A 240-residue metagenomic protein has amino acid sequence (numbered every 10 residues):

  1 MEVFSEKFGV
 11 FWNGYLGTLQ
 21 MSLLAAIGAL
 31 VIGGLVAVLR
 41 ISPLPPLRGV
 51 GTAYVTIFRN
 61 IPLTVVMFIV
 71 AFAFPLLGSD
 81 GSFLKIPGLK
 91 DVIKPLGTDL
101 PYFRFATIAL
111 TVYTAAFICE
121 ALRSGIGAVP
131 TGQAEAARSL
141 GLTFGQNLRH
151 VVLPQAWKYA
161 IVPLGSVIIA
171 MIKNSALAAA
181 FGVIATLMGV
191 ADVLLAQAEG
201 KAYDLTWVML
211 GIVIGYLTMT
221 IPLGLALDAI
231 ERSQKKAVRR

Functional and structural regions predicted by a protein language model:
M1-R240: Transmembrane alpha-helices and adjacent helix-loop boundaries
